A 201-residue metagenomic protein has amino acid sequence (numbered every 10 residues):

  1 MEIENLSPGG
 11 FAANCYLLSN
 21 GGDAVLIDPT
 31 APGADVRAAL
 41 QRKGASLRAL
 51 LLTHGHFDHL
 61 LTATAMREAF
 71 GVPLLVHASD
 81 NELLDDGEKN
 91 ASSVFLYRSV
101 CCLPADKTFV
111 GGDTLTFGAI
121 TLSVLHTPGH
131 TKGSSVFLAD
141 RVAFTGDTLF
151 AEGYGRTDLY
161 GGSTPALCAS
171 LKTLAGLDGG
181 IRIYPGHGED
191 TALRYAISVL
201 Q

Functional and structural regions predicted by a protein language model:
M1-I3, G118-T121: Conserved N-terminal entry element of GNAT/NAT acetyltransferase domains
M1-K43, V136-G146: Conserved beta-strand hairpin/beta-sheet module of binuclear metal-dependent hydrolase folds, prominently
E4, L51, L75, K107-F109 (+3 more regions): Hydrophobic/aromatic beta-strand patches that form the interior of the parallel beta-sheet core in alpha/beta enzyme
L6-S7, R98, P104-D106, H126-P128: Short Gly/Pro-enriched turn/cap motifs at secondary-structure boundaries
L18, T53, T127: Conserved S/T- and glycine-rich ATP-binding loop of Class I adenylate-forming
A24, N90-S93, I120-Q201: Metallo-beta-lactamase
V25-I27, A49-L51, H126: Short catalytic-loop micro-motif centered on adjacent basic/acidic residues
P32-T116: Active-site HxH/HxHxD metal-binding segment of metal-dependent hydrolases
